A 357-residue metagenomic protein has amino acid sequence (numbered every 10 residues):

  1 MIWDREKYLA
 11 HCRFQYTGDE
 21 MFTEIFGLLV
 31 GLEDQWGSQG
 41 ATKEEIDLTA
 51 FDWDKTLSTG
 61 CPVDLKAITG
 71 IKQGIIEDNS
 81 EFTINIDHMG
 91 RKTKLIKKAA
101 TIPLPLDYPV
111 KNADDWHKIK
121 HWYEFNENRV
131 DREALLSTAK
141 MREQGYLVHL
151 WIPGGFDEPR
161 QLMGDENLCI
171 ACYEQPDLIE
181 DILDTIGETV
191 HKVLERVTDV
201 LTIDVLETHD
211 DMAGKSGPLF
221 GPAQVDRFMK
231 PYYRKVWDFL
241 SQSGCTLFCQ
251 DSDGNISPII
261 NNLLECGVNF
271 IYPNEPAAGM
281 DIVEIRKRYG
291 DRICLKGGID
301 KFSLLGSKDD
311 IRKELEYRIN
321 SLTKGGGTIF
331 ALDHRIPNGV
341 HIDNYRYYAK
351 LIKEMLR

Functional and structural regions predicted by a protein language model:
M1-G27, W36-S38, I84-I86, A113-R357: Active-site loop segments of alpha/beta catalytic cores
Y16, A50-K55, E77-N79, Q144: Short, solvent-exposed loop/edge-beta patches enriched in aromatic
G18, L28, L32-I71: Segments that shape or occlude catalytic/ligand-binding pockets
Q35-E44, I96-T101, N344: Surface-exposed flexible segments
L48-A67, D107-K120, I152-L162: An N-terminal domain-start capping segment
I71-F125, Q144-G145: A contiguous, low-structure linker/loop signature
